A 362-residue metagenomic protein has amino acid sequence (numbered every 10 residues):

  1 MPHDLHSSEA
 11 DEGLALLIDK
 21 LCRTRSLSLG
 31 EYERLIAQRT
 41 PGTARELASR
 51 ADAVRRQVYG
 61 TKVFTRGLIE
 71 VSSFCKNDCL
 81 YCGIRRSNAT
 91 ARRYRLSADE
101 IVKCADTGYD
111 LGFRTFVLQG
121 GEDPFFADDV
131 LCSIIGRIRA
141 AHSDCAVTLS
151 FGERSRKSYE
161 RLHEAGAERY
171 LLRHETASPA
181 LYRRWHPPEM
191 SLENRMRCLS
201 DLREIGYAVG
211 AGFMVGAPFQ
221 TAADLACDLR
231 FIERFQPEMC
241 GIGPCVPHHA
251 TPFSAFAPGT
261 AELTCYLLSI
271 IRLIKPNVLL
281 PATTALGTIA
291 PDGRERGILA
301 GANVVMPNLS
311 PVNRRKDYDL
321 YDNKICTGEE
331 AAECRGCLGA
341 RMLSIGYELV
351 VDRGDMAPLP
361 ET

Functional and structural regions predicted by a protein language model:
M1-G42, Y109, E233-T362: Auxiliary Fe-S-binding modules of radical SAM enzymes
T24, A51, C79, L118 (+5 more regions): Conserved, mostly hydrophobic/aromatic
Y59-E100: Canonical Radical SAM [4Fe-4S] cluster-binding loop centered on the CxxxCxxC motif and its immediate flanking residues
R66-I69, A89, V117-D128, A180 (+2 more regions): Glycine-rich, proline-tolerant flexible connector loops at the mouths of alpha/beta enzymes
G67, A105, C132-G136, Y159 (+6 more regions): Generic structural signal for well-ordered alpha-helices, preferentially at hydrophobic/aromatic core positions
I69-V71, E122-P124, F151-S155, T176-S178 (+5 more regions): Active-site-proximal loop/turn and secondary-structure-junction residues that shape catalytic pockets, frequently
R86-I101, G108-D129, I134-L199, A208-V215 (+1 more regions): Core AdoMet radical
S155-L162, P218-I232, G287-L299: Catalytic cores of alpha/beta
